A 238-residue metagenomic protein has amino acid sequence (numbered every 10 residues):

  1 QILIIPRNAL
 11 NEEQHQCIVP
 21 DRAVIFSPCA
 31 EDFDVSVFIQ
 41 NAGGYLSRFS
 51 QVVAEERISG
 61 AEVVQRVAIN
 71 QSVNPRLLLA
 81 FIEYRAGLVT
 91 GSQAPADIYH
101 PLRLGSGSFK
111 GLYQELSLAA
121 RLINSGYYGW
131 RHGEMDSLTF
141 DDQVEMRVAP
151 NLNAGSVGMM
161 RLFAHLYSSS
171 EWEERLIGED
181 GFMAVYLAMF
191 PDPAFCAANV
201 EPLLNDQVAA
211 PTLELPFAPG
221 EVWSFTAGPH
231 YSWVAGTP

Functional and structural regions predicted by a protein language model:
I2-L3, W223: Generic structural signal for buried aliphatic residues
L3-E62, H230: N-terminal export signals and maturation junctions of secreted/periplasmic proteins
L3-I18, R22, I58-L88, K110-N124: Active-site-adjacent structural elements in enzyme catalytic domains
A30-F33, I58, V73, I177 (+1 more regions): Short coil/turn linker and secondary-structure boundary residues
D32-V35, L46, E179-M183, V222: Alpha-helix initiation and N-capping motif
V64, L78-Y84, L104, E115 (+3 more regions): Long, contiguous hydrophobic alpha-helical segments, chiefly transmembrane helices and signal peptides
A80-A197: Catalytic and binding regions of secreted/periplasmic enzymes and modules that target cell-wall glycans
L187-P238: Surface-exposed, glycine-biased beta-strand/turn segments
